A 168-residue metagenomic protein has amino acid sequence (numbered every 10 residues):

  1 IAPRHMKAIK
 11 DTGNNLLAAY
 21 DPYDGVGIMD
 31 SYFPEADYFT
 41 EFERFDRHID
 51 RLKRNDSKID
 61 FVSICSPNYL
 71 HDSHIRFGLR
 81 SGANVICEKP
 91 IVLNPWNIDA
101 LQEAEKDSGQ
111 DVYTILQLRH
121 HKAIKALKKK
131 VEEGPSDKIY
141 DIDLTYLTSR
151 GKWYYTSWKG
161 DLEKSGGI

Functional and structural regions predicted by a protein language model:
I1-A36, S57: N-terminal Rossmann-like dinucleotide-binding module
H5, D37-A104: Beta-loop-alpha module in the N-terminal Rossmann-like domain of NAD(P)-dependent dehydrogenases, especially those
A18, D60-F61, D141: Short, Asp-centered acidic motifs that coordinate Mg2+ and/or phosphate in catalytic or ligand-binding sites
K89-P90, W96, L116-L118, Y146: Short strand-turn motif at the edge of the Rossmann-like AdoMet-binding core
A100-Q117, D137-I142: Rossmann-fold dehydrogenase core element
L118-I168: Predominantly a Rossmann-like dinucleotide-binding segment in NAD(P)-dependent oxidoreductases
